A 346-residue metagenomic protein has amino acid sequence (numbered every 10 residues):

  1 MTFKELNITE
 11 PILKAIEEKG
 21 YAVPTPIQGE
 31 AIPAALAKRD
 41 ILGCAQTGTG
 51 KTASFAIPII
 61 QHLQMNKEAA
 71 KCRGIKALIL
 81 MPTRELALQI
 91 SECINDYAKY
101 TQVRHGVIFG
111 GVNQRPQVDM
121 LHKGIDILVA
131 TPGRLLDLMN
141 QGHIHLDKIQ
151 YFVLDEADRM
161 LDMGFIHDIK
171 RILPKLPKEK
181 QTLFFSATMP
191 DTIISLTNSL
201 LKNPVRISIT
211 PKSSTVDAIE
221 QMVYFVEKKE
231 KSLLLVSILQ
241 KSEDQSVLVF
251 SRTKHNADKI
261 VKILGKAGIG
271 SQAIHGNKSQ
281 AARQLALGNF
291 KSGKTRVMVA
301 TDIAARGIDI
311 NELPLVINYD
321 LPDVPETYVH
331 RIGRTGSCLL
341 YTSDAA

Functional and structural regions predicted by a protein language model:
T2-A346: Conserved helicase RecA-like core
